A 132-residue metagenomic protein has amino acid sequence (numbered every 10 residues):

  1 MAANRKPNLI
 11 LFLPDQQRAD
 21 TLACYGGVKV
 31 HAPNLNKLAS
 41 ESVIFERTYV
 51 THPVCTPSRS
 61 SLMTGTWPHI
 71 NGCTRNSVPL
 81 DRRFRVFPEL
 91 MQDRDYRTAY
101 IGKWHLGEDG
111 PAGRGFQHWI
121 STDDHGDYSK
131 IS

Functional and structural regions predicted by a protein language model:
M1-S132: Formylglycine-dependent sulfatase
